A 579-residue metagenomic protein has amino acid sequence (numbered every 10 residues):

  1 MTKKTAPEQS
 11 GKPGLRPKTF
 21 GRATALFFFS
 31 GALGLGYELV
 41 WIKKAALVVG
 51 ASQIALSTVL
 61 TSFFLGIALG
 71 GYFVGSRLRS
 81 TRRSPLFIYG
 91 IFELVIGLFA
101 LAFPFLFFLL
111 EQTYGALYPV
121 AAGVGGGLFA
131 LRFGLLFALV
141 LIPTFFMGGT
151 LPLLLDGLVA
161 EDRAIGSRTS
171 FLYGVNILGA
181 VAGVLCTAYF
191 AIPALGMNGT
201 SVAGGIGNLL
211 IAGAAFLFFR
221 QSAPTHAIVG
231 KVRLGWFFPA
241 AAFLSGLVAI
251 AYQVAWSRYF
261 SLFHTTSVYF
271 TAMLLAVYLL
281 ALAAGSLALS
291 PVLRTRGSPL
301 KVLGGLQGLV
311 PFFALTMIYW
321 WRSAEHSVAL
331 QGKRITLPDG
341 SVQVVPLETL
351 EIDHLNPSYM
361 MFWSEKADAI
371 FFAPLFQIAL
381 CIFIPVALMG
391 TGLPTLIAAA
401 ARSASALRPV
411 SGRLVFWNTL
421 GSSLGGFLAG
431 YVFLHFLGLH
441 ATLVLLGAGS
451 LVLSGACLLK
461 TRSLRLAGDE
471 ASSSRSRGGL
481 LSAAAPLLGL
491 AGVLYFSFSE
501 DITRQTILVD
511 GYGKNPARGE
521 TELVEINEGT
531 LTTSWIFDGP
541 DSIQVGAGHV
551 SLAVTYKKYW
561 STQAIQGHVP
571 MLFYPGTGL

Functional and structural regions predicted by a protein language model:
T2-L579: Alpha-helical transmembrane segments of multi-pass membrane proteins
